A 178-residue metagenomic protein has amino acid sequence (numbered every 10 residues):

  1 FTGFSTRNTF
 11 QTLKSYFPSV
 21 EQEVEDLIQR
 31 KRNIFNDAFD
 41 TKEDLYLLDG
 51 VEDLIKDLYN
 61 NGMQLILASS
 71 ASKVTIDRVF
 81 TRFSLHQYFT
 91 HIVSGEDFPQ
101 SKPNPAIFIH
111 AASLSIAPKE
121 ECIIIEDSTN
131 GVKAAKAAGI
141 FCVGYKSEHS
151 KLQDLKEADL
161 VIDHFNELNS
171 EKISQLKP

Functional and structural regions predicted by a protein language model:
F1-E52, D57-N61: N-terminal helical cap/lid subdomain that shapes the substrate entry/recognition surface in HAD-like hydrolases
F1-F4, Q22, D26, K42-D49 (+5 more regions): Residues at secondary-structure transition points
K56, S72-V74, R78-P178: Asp-based, Mg2+/Mn2+-dependent phosphohydrolase catalytic module
